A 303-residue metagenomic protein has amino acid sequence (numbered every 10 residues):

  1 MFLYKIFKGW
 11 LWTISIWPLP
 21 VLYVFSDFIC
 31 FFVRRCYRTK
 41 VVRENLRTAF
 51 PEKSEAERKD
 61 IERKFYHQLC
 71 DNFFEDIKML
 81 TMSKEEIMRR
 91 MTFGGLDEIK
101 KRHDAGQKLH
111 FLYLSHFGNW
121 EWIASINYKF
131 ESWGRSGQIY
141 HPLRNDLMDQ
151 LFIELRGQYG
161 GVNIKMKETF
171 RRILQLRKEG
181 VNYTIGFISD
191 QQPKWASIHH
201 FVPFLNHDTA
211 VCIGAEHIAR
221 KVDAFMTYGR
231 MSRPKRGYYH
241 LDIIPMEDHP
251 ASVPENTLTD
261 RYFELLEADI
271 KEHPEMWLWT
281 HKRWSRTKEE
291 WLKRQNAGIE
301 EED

Functional and structural regions predicted by a protein language model:
M1-L114, N119-W120, D149-E154, G160: Membrane-anchoring hydrophobic helices of lipid-metabolizing enzymes
W17, F50-K53, E131, V222 (+1 more regions): A broad structural signal for alpha-helix termini and local helix breaks/kinks
R34-C36, G94-K100, D104-L109, I126-R135 (+2 more regions): Short, charged helix-to-loop "capping" segments that act as catalytic/coupling loops
K40, N145-D146, D208-A210: Active-site metal-coordination segments of metallo-dependent hydrolases
K59-R63, K101-D104, E154, K167-D303: Non-catalytic C-terminal accessory region of glycerolipid acyltransferases and related lyso-lipid remodeling enzymes
Q107-K167, K194-P203: Catalytic core of membrane glycerolipid acyltransferases/transacylases, capturing the structured, soluble-facing
